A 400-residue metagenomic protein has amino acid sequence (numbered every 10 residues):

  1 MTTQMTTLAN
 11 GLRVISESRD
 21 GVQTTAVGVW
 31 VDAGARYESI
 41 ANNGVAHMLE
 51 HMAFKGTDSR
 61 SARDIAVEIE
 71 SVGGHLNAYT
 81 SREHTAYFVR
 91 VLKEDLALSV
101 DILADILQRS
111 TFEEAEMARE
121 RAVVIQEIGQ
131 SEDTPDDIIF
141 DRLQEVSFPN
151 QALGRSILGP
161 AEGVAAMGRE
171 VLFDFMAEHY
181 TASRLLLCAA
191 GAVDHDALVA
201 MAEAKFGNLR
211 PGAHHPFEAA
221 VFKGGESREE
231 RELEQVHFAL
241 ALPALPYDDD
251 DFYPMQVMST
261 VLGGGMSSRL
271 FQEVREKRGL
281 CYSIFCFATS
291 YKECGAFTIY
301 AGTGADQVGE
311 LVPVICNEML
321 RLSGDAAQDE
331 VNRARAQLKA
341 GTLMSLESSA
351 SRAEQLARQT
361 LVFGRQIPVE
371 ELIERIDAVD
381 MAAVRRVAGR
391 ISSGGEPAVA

Functional and structural regions predicted by a protein language model:
M1-T24: N- or domain-start disorder-to-order transition segments that initiate the globular core
T7, I15-S18, A62-F217, R228 (+5 more regions): Charge-rich, well-structured scaffold segments of protease-associated domains
G21, A26-R90, G264-L280: M16/MPP (pitrilysin/insulinase) zinc-metallopeptidase core fold and M16-derived inactive scaffolds
I40-G44, L98, R119, D250-Y253 (+1 more regions): A generic structural signal for residues located within well-ordered alpha-helices of large catalytic or ligand-binding
Y247, Y253-M266, L270: A conserved active-site cap/scaffold subdomain adjacent to cofactor or substrate pockets
